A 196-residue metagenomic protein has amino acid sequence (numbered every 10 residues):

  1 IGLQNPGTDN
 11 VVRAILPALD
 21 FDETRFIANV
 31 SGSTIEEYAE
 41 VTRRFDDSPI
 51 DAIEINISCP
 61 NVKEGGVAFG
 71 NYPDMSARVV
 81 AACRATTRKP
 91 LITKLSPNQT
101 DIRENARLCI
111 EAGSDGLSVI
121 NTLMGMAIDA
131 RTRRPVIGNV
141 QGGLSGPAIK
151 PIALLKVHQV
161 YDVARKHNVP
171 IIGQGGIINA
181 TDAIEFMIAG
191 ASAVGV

Functional and structural regions predicted by a protein language model:
I1-T24: Glycine-rich, positively charged N-terminal anion/phosphate-binding segment
F21, S33-I172, I178-A193: Alpha/beta enzyme core
V196: A short, conserved beta-to-alpha structural element at the edge of catalytic cores that scaffolds binding
